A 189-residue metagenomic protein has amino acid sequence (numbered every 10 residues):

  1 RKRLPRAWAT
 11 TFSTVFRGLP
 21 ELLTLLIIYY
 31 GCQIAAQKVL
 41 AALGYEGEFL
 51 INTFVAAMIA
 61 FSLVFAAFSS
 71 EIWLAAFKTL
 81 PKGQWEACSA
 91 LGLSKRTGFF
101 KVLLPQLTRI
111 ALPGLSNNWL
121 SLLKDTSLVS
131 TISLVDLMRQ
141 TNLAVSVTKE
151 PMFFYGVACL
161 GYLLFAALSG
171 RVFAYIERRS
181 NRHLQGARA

Functional and structural regions predicted by a protein language model:
R1-A189: Transmembrane alpha-helices and adjacent helix-loop boundaries
